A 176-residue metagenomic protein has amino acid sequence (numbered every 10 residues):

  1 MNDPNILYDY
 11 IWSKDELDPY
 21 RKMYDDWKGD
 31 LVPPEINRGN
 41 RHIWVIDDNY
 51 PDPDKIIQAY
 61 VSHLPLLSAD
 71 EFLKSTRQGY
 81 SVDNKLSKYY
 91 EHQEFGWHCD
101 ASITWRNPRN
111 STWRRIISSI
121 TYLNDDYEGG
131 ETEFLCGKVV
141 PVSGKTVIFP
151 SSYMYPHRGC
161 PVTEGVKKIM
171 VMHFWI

Functional and structural regions predicted by a protein language model:
M1-K85, H92-E94: Non-heme Fe(II)/2-oxoglutarate
W12, K88-Y90, T121-L123, C136 (+1 more regions): Short, flexible loop/turn elements at secondary-structure junctions
M23-Y24, I57-V61, I116-L123, I176: Short, Φ-rich (hydrophobic/aromatic) sequence segments
F72-L73, R106, Y155-H157: Eukaryotic intrinsically disordered and solvent-exposed regulatory patches
Q78, T112, V140: Extracellular/lumenal carbohydrate-interaction signature centered on repeated Trp-anchored short motifs
L86-Y90, W105-E128, H173-F174: Short, conserved beta-strand element in jelly-roll/cupin
F95-S102: Histidine-centered catalytic micro-motifs
R115, D126-I176: Catalytic core of Fe(II)/2-oxoglutarate
